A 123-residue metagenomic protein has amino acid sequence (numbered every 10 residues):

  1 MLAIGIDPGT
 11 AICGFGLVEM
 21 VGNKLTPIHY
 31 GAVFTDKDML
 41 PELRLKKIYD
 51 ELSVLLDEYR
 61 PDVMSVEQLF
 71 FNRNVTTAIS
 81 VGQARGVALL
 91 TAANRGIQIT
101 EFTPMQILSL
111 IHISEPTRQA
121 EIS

Functional and structural regions predicted by a protein language model:
A3, A11-L43: Short glycine-rich, Thr/Ser-proximal phosphate-binding strand/loop in the N-terminal lobe of ATP-dependent enzymes
L43-L55: Glycine-rich, highly charged phosphate/nucleotide-binding loops
L56, R60-L69: Proline-aspartate-enriched helix->loop->beta-strand connector
N72-V75, L108-L110: Short, solvent-exposed loop/turn segments at secondary-structure junctions
A78-G86: Charged helix-capping and loop-helix junction motifs
E101-Q106, R118: RNase H-like, Mg2+-dependent phosphodiesterase core, and more generally RNA phosphate-backbone-engaging helix-loop
H112-S123: Single conserved hydrophobic/aromatic residue that forms the stacking wall/gate of nucleotide- or nucleobase-binding
